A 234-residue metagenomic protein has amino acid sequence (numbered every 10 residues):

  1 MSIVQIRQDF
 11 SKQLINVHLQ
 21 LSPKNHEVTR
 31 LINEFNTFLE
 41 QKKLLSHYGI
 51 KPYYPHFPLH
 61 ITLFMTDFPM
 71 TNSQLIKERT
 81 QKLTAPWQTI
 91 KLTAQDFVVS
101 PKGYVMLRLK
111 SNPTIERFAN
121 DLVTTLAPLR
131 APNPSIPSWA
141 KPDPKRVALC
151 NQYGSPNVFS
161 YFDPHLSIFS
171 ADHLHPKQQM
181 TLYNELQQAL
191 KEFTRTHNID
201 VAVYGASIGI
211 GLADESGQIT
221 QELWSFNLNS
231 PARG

Functional and structural regions predicted by a protein language model:
S2-L92, F97-S100, R108-I199, L212-G234: Basic, often amphipathic N-terminal segments
D200-Y204: Compact beta-sheet-dominated globular domain cores
A206-I210: Charge-rich (especially acidic), low-complexity segments
